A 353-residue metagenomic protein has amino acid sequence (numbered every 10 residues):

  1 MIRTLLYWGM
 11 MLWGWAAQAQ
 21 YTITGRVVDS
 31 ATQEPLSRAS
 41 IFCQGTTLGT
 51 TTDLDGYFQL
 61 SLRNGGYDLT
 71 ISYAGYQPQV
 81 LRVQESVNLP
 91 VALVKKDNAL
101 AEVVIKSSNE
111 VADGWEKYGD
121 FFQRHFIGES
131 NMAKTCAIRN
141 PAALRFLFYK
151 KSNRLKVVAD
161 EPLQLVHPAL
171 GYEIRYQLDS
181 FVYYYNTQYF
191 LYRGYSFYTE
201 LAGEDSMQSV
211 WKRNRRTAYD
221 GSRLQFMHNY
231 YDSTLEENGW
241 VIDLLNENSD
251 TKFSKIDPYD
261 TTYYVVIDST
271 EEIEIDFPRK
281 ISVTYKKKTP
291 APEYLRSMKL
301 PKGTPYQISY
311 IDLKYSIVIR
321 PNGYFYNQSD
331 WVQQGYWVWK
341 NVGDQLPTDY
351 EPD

Functional and structural regions predicted by a protein language model:
M1-R26, I41: Bacterial Sec-dependent N-terminal signal peptides
I23, S30-G45, N64: Short, ordered, surface-exposed loop/turn motifs in non-cytosolic proteins
I23-D29, G56-F58, V91, V103: A short, amphipathic beta-strand motif
A39-C43, L69, I105: Hydrophobic beta-strand segments
C43, T70-L81: A short, solvent-exposed loop/turn motif at the edges and junctions of modular extracellular/periplasmic domains
T46-Y57: Short, acidic Ser/Thr/Gly-rich low-complexity loop/linker segments typical of extracellular and cell-surface proteins
T50, Q77-L89: Structured interaction patches on ligand/partner-binding surfaces of diverse proteins
L89, L93-D353: Surface-exposed, low-complexity/disordered segments and acidic/polar micro-motifs at processing/linker regions
